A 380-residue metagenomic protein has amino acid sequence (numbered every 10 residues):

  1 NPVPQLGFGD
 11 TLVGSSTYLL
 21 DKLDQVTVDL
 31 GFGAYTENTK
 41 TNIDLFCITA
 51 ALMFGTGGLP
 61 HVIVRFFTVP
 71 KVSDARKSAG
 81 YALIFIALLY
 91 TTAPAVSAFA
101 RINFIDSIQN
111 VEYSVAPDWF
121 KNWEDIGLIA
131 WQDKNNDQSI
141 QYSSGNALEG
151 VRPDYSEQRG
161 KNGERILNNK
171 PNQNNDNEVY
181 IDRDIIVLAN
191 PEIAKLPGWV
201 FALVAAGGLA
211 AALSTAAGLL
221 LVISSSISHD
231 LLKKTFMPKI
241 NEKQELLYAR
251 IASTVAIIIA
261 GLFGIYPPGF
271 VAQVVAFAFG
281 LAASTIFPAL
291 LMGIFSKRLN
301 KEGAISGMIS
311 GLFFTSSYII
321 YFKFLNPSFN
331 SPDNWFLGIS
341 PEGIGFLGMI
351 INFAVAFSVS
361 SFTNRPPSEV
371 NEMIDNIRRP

Functional and structural regions predicted by a protein language model:
N1-P380: Membrane-embedded helix-loop-helix hairpins and adjacent transmembrane boundary segments in multi-pass transporters
